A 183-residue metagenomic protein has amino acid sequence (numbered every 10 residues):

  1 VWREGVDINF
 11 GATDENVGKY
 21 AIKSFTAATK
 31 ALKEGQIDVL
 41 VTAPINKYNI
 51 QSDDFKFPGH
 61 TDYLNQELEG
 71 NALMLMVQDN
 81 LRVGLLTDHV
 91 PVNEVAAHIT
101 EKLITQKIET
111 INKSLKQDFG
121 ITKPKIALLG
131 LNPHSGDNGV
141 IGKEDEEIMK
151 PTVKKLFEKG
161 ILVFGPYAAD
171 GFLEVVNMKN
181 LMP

Functional and structural regions predicted by a protein language model:
V1-P183: Anion-binding alpha/beta catalytic cores of soluble intermediary-metabolism enzymes, centered on
